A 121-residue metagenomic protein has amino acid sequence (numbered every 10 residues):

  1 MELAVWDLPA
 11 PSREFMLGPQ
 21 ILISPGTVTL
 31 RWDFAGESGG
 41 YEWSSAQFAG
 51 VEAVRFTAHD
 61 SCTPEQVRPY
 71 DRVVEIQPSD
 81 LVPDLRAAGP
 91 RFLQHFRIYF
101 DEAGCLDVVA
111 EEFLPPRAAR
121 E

Functional and structural regions predicted by a protein language model:
M1-E121: Surface-exposed, interaction-prone regions used to assemble/regulate multi-protein complexes
